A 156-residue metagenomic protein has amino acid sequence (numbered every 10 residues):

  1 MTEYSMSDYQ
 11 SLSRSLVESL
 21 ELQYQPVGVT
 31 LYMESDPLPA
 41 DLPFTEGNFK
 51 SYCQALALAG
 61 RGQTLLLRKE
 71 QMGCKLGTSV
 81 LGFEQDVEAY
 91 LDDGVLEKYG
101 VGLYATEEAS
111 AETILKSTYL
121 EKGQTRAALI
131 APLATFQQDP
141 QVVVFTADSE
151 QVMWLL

Functional and structural regions predicted by a protein language model:
T2-E3: N-terminal amphipathic, basic-rich helices that act as targeting or association modules
M6-L156: Acidic, serine/proline-rich low-complexity intrinsically disordered regions
